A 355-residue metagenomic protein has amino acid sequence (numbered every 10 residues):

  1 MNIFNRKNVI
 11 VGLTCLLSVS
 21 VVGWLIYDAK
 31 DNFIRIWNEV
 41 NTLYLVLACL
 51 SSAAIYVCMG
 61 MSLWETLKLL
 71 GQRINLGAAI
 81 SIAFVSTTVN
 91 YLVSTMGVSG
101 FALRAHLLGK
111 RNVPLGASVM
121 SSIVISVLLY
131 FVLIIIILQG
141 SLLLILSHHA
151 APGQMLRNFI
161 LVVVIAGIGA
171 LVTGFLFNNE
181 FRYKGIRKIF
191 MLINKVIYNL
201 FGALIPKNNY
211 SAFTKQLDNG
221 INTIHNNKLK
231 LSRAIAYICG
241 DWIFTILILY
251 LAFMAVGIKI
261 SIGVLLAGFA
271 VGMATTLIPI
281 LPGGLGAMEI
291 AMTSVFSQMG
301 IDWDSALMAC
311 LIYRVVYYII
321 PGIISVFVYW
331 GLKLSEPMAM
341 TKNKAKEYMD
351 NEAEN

Functional and structural regions predicted by a protein language model:
M1-R35, V89-F201, L285-N355: Transmembrane helix-loop-helix hairpins in multi-pass inner-membrane proteins
R6-V11, E39-L47, N222-A236, I319: Membrane-interface helix starts
N32-E39, L108, F213-H225: A short amphipathic helical element positioned immediately N-terminal to and/or at the very start of a transmembrane
G60-V85, A252-A267: Membrane-embedded helical hairpins/re-entrant loop segments and their flanking transmembrane helices within multi-pass
G77-S86, A117, V124, G263-M273 (+1 more regions): Alpha-helical transmembrane segments of multi-pass membrane proteins
V85-T95, A255, F269-E289: Transmembrane alpha-helix interface/packing and boundary motifs in multi-pass membrane proteins, characterized by
N199-L217: Short, membrane-interfacial amphipathic segments enriched in basic
K215-V271: Transmembrane helical segments that form the transport core of multi-pass membrane transport proteins
